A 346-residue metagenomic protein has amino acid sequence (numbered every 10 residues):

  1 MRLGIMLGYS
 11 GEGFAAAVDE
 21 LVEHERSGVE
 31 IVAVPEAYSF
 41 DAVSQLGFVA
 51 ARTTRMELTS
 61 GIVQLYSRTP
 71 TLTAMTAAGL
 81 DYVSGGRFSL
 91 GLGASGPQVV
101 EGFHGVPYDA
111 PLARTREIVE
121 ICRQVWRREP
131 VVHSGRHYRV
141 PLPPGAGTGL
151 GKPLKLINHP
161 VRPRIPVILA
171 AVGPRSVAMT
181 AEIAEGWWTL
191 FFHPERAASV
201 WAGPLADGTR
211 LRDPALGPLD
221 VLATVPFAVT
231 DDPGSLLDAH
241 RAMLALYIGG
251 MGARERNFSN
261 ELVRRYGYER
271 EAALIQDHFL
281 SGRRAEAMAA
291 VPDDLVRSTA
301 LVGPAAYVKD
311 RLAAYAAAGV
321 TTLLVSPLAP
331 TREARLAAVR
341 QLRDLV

Functional and structural regions predicted by a protein language model:
M1-V346: Active-site-adjacent structural elements that line small-molecule/cofactor binding pockets in enzymes
